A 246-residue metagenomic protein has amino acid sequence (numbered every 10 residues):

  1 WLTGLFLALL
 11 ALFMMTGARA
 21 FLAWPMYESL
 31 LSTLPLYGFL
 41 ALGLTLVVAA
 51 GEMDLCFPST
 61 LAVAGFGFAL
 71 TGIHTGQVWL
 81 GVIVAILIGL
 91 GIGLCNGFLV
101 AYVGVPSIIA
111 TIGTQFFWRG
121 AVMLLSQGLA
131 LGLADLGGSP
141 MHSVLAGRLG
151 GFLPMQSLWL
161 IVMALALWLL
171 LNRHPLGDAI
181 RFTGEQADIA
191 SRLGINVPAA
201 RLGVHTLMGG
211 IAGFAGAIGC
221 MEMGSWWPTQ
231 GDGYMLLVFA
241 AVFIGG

Functional and structural regions predicted by a protein language model:
T3-G4, L30, Y37-G38, S59-V63 (+7 more regions): Hydrophobic alpha-helical transmembrane segments
G4-T16, L160-L167: Hydrophobic core of alpha-helical transmembrane segments in multi-pass integral membrane proteins
A8-H74, F98-V105, F243-G246: Single transmembrane alpha-helix segments in multi-pass membrane proteins
L36-Y37, G65-F66, G113-V122, R192-G194: Small-residue-rich segments of transmembrane alpha-helices in multi-pass membrane proteins, especially helix faces
G43-L44, A85-G93, L165, L236-G246: Hydrophobic alpha-helical transmembrane segments of polytopic membrane proteins
Q77-A85, G91-N96, L149-W226: Helix-loop-helix "hairpin" substructures at the membrane interface of multi-pass membrane proteins
V103, S107-H174, A200-G203, E222-G231: Transmembrane helix-bundle core of multi-pass membrane transporters and related energy-transducing complexes
